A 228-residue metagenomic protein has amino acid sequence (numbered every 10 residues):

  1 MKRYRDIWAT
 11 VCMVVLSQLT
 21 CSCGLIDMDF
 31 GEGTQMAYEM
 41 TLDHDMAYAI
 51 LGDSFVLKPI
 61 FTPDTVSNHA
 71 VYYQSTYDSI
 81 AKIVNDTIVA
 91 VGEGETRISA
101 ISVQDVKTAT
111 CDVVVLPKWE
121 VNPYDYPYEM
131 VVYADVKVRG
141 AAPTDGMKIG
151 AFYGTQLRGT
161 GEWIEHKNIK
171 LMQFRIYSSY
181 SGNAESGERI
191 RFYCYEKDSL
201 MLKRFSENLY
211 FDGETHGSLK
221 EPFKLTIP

Functional and structural regions predicted by a protein language model:
K2-V11: Bacterial N-terminal signal peptides that target proteins for export
L19-S22: C-terminal motif of bacterial Sec signal peptides marking the signal peptidase cleavage site
G24-P117: Extracytoplasmic soluble-region selector
Y72-Q74, K148-G150, R191-Y193: Beta-strand signatures of extracellular beta-sandwich domains
I80-K82, T155-E162, S199-F205: Surface-exposed loop/edge segments in extracytoplasmic proteins
K118-Y153: Short, surface-exposed binding/anchoring microloops in extracellular/periplasmic proteins
E120-V121, E207-P228: Extracellular beta-sheet/turn segments enriched in Thr/Pro/Gly and aliphatic residues
F152-S186: Tryptophan-paired
